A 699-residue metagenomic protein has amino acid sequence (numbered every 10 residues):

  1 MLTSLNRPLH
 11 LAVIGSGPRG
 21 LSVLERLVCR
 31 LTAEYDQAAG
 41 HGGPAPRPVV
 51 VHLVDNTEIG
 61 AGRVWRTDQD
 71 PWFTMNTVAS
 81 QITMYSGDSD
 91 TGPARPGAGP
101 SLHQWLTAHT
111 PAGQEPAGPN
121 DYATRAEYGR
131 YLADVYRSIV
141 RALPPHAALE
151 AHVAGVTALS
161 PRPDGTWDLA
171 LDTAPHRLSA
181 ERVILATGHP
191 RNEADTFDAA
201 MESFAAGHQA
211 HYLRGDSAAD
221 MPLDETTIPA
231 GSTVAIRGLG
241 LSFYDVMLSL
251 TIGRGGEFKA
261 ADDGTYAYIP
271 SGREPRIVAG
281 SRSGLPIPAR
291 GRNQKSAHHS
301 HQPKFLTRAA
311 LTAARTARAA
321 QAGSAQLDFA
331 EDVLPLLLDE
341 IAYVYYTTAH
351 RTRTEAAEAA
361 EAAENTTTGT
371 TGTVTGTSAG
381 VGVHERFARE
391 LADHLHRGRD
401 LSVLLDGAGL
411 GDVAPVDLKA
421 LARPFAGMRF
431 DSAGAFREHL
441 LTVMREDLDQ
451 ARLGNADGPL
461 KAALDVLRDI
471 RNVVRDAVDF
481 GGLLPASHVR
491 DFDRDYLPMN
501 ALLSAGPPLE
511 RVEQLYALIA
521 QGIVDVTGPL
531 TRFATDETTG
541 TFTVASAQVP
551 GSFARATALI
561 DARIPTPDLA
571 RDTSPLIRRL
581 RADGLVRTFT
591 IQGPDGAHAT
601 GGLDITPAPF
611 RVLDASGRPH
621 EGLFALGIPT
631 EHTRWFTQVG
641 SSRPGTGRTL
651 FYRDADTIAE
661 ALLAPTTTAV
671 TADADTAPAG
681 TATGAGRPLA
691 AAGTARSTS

Functional and structural regions predicted by a protein language model:
M1-Q69, Q114-T668, R687-S699: Flavin (primarily FAD) cofactor-binding/catalytic cores of flavoenzymes
T57-Q114: Redox-cofactor-proximal catalytic regions of oxidoreductases
N365, D673-D675: Intrinsic-disorder-associated, low-complexity terminal segments enriched in Asp/Asn/His/Tyr and depleted of Lys/Arg
